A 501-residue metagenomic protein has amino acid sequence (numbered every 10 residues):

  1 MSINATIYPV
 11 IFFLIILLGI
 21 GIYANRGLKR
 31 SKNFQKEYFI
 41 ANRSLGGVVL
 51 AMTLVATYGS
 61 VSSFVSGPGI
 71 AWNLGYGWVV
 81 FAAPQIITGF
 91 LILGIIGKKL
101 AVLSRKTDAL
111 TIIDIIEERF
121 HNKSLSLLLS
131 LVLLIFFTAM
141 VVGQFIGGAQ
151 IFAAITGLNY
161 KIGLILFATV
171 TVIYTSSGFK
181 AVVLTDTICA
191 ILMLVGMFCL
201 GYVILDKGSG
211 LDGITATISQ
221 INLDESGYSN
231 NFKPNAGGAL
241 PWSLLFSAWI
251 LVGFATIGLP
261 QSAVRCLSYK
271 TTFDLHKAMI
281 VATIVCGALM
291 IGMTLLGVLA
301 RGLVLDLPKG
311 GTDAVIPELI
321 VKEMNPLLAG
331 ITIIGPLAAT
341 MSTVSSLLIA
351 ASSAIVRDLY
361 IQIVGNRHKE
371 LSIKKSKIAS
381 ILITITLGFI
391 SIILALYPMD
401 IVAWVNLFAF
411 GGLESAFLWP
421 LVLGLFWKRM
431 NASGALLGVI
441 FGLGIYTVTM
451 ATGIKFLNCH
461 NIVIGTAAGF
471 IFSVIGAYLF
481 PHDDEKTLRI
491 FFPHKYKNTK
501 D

Functional and structural regions predicted by a protein language model:
M1-D501: Membrane-embedded helix-loop-helix hairpins and adjacent transmembrane boundary segments in multi-pass transporters
